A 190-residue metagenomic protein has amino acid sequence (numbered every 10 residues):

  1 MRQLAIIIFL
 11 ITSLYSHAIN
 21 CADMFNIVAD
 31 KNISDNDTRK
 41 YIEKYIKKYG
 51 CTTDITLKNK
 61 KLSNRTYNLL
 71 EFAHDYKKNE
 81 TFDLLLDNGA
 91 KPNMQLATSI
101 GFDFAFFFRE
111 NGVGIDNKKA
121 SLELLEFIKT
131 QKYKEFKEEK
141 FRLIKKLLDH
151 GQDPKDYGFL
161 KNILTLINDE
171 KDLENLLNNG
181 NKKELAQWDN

Functional and structural regions predicted by a protein language model:
M1-I19: Classical Sec-dependent N-terminal signal peptides that target proteins to the secretory pathway
S13, T53-L57, F82: N-terminal compositionally biased, intrinsically disordered segments and leader/signal-like regions
I19-A22, Y133-K145, H150-D153, F159 (+1 more regions): Ankyrin-repeat-protein effector appendages
I19-D30, T53-F72, K91-F102, D116-K132 (+2 more regions): Ankyrin-repeat boundary/"N-cap" motif
D35-K47, K78-L86, F102-N111, F136-L148 (+1 more regions): Ankyrin repeat structural motif
G50-C51, A90, V113, Q152 (+1 more regions): Ankyrin-repeat C-terminal turn/loop position
